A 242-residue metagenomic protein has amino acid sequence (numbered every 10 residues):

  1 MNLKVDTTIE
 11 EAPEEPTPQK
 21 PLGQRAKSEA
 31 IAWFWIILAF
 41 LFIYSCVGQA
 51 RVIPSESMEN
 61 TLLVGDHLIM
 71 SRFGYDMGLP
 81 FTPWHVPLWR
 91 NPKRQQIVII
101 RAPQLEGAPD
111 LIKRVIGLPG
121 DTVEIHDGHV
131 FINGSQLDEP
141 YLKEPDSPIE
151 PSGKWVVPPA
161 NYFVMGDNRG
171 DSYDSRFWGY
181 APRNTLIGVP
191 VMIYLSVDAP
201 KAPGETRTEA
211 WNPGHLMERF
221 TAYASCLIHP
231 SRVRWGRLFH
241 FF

Functional and structural regions predicted by a protein language model:
N2-F242: Extended hydrophobic leader/signal-anchor segments used for secretion and membrane insertion
